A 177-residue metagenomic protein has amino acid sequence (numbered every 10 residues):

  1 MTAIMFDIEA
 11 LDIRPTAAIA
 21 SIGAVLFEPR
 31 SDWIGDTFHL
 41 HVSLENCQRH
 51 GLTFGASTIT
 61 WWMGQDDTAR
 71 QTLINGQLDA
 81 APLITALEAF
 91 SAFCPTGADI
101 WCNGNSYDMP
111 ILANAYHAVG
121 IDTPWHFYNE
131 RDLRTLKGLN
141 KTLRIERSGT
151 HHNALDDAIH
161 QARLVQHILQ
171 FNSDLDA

Functional and structural regions predicted by a protein language model:
M1, F54, S173-A177: Short intrinsically disordered terminal tails
T2-I4, E9-C102, S148: Conserved non-catalytic scaffold segment of RNase H-like nuclease domains
E9-L11, V25, G104-N105, P110 (+2 more regions): Anionic group-transfer/hydrolysis microenvironments
P15-A17, N140, V165: Short, function-defining helix-loop hinge/capping sites that tune catalysis or transport
A89-C94, S106-F127: Substrate-recognition/cap helix-loop segment adjacent to the acidic, metal-dependent catalytic center of Asp-based
D99-S106, P110-I111, L143-A177: Acidic, Mg2+-coordinating catalytic module of metal-dependent nucleases/exonucleases that use a two-metal-ion mechanism
A115-V119, L139, H167-F171: Active-site catalytic microenvironments for nucleophilic, acid-base chemistry
P124-R144: Short, flexible loop segments at boundaries between secondary-structure elements
